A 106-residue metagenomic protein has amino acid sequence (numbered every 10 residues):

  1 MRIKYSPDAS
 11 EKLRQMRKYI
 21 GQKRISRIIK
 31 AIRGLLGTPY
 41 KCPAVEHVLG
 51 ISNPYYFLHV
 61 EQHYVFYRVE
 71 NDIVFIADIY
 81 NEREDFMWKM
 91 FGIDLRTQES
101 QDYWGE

Functional and structural regions predicted by a protein language model:
M1, Y55-Y56, V65: Residue-level detector of beta-strand structural context in well-folded domains
M1-A31, D102-E106: Arg/Lys-rich, positively charged N-terminal/basic patches that mediate binding to nucleic acids
I32-R33, I76: Short amphipathic C-terminal alpha-helix that caps PH/PH-like domains
R33-H59: A short, surface-exposed loop/turn module that caps and links secondary-structure elements
H63-Y64, R68-E106: Enriched for short, Lys/Arg-rich terminal
